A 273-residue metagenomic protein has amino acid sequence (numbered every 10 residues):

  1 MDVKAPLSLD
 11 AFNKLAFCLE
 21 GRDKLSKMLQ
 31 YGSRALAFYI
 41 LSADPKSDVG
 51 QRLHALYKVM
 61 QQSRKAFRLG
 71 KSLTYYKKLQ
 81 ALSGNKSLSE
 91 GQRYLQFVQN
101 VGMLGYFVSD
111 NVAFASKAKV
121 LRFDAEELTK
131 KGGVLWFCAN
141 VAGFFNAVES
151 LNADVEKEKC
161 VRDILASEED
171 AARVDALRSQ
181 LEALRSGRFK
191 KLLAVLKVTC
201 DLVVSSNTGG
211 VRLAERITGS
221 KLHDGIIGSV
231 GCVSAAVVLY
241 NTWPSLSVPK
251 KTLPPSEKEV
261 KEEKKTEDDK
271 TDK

Functional and structural regions predicted by a protein language model:
M1-K197, V203-K273: Glycine-rich, hydrophobic membrane-spanning regions of integral membrane proteins that mediate transport
